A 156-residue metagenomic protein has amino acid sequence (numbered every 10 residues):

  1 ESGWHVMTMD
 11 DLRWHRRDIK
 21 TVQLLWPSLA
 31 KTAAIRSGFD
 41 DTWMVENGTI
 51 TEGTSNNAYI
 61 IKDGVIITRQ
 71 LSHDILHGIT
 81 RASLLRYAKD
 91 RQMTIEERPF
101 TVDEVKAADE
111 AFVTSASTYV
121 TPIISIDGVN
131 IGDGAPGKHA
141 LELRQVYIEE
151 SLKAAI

Functional and structural regions predicted by a protein language model:
E1-I156: Helix-start/capping segments and mature chain N-termini
